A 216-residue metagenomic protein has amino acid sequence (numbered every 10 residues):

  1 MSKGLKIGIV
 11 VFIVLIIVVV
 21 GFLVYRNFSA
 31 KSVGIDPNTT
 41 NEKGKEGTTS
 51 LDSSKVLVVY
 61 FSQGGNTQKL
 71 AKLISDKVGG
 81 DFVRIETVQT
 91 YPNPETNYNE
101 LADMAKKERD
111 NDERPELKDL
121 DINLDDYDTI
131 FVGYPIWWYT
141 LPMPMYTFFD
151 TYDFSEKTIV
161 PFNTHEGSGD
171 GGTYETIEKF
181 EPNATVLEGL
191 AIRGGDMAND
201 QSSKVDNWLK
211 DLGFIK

Functional and structural regions predicted by a protein language model:
K3-V10, L15-K216: Active-site-proximal alpha-helix that buttresses catalytic centers in soluble enzyme cores
